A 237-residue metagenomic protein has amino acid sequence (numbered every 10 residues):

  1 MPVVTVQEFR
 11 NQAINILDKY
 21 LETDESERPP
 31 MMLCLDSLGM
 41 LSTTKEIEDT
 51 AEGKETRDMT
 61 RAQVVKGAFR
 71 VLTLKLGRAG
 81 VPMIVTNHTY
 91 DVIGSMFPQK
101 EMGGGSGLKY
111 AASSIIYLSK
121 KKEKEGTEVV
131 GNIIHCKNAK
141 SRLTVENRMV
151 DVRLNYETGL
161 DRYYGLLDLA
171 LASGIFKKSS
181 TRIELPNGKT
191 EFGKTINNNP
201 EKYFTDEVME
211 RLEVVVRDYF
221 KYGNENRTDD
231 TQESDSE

Functional and structural regions predicted by a protein language model:
M1-R57, Q63-G67, K194, Y222: Conserved inter-motif catalytic segment of the P-loop NTP-binding fold
Q7-D18, G67-R70, L74, Y110 (+8 more regions): Solvent-exposed alpha-helical segments within well-ordered globular domains of core cellular machineries
S26, R78-P82, F176-S179, K221 (+1 more regions): Intrinsically disordered or highly flexible coil/loop and linker segments, enriched in small and charged/polar residues
C34-L35, I84-T86, K178: A structural signal for short, well-ordered beta-strand segments and their strand-loop junctions that often border
M40-T43, D49, D91, Y110 (+3 more regions): Generic structural "secondary-structure junction" signal
D58-S173: Phosphate-binding/switch region of NTP-binding enzymes
R162-F192: Long, well-ordered amphipathic alpha-helical subdomains in the mid-to-C-terminal portions of large enzyme subunits
T181-E237: Terminal-proximal interaction/regulatory segments of ATP-powered molecular machines
